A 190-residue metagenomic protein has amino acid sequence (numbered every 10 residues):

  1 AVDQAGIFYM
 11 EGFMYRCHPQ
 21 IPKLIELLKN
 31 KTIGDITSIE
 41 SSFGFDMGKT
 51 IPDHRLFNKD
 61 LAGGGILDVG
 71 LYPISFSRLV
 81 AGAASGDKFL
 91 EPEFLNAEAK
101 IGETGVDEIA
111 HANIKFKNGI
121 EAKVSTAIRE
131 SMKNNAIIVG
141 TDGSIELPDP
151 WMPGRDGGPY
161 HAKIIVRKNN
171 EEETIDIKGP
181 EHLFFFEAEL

Functional and structural regions predicted by a protein language model:
A1-F8: Rossmann-fold NAD(P)-binding glycine/threonine-rich loop
F8, Y15-L95: Predominantly a Rossmann-like dinucleotide-binding segment in NAD(P)-dependent oxidoreductases
Y9-E11, L147: Hydrophobic residues in well-ordered beta-strands that form the structural core
F13-R16, F43, I101, I128-E130: Structured beta->alpha junctions
G48-K49, D68-S75, G102-F116: Active-site-proximal catalytic alpha-helix in oxidoreductases
D53, F94-A97, D107-A112: Anionic-ligand binding region
L90-A99, N118-I120: Short Pro/Gly-enriched beta-strand edge/turn motifs at strand-loop
I101-D107, K117-E189: NAD(P)-dinucleotide binding in Rossmann-like oxidoreductases
